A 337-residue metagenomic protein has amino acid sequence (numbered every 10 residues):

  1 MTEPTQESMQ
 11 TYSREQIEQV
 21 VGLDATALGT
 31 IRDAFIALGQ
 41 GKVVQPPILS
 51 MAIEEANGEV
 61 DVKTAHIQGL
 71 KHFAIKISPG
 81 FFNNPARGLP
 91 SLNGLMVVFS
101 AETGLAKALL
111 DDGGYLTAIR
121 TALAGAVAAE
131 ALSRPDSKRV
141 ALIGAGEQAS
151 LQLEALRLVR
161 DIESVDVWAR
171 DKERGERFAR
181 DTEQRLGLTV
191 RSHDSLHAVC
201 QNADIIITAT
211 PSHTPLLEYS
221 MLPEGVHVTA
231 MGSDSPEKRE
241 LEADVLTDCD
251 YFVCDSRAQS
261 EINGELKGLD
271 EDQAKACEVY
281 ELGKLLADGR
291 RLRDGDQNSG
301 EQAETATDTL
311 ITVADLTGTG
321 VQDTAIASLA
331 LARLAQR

Functional and structural regions predicted by a protein language model:
M1-A118, A124-A126, S133-D136, V321-T324: N-terminal ligand-binding/catalytic initiation module
I17-E18, S235-R337: Adenosine-phosphate binding glycine-rich loop
L132-R139, D161, P223-E224: Short helix-loop-beta connector
V140-A141, T312: Conserved beta-strand elements of the Class I
A145-G146: Glycine-rich Rossmann-fold phosphate-binding loop(s) that bind the pyrophosphate of adenine dinucleotide cofactors
A149-S150: N-terminal Rossmann-fold NAD(P) dinucleotide-binding loop
L158-R185: NAD(P)-binding Rossmann-fold cofactor-contacting core
L188-D272: Rossmann-like adenosine-cofactor binding region
